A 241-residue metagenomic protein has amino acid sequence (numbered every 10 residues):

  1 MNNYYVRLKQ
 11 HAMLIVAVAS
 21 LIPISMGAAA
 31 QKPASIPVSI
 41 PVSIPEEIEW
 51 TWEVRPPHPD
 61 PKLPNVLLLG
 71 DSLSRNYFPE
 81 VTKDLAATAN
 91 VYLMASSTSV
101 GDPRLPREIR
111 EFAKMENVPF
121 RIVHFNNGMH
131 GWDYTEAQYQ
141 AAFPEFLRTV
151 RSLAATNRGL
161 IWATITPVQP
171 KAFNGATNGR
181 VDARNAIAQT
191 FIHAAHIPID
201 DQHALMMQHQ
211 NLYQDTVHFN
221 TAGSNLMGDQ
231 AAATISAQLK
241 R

Functional and structural regions predicted by a protein language model:
N2-I15: Bacterial N-terminal signal peptides that target proteins for export
N3-Y5, D84, P106-R241: Alpha-helical cap/lid subdomain in secreted, periplasmic, or secretory-pathway luminal O-acyl-processing enzymes
R7-L8, A28-A30, I199: Intrinsic low-complexity/disordered segments
Q10-H11, K32-P33, A141: Intrinsic disorder/low-complexity segments enriched in polar/small residues
A12-I24: Bacterial N-terminal signal peptides
A19-S20, V81, Q230: Alpha-helical transmembrane segments and their juxtamembrane interfaces
A29-I48, D60-K62, A86, N225-R241: Conserved catalytic region of serine esterases and O-acyltransferases that act on ester linkages in lipids
V38-E145, Q169-K171, D182: Conserved SGNH/GDSL esterase-like catalytic core that processes O-acyl groups on lipids and polysaccharides
